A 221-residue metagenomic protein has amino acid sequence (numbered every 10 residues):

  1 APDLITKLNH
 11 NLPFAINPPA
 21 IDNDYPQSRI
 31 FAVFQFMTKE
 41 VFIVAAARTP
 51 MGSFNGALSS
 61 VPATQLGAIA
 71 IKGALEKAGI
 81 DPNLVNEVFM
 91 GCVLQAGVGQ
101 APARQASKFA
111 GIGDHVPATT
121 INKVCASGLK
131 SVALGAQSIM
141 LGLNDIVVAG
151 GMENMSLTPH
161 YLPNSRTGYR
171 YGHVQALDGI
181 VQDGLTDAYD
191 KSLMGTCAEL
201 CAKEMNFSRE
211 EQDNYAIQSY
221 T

Functional and structural regions predicted by a protein language model:
L4, H10-L12: Short hydrophobic targeting helices and cationic amphipathic motifs that mediate membrane/organellar targeting
P13, A20-V33: Short, positively charged and aromatic/hydrophobic N-terminal segments
N17, F31-F34, V85, G128: Intrinsically disordered, low-complexity serine/threonine-rich segments
T38-K39, S53-L84, A96-A101, S107-T221: Acyl-thioester C-C bond-transforming condensing/cleaving domain
V44: Intrinsically disordered, low-complexity polar regions and short flexible loop motifs
A47-M51: Short polar catalytic/cofactor-binding loops
N86-G91: Short glycine-rich phosphate-binding loop at a beta-alpha junction
